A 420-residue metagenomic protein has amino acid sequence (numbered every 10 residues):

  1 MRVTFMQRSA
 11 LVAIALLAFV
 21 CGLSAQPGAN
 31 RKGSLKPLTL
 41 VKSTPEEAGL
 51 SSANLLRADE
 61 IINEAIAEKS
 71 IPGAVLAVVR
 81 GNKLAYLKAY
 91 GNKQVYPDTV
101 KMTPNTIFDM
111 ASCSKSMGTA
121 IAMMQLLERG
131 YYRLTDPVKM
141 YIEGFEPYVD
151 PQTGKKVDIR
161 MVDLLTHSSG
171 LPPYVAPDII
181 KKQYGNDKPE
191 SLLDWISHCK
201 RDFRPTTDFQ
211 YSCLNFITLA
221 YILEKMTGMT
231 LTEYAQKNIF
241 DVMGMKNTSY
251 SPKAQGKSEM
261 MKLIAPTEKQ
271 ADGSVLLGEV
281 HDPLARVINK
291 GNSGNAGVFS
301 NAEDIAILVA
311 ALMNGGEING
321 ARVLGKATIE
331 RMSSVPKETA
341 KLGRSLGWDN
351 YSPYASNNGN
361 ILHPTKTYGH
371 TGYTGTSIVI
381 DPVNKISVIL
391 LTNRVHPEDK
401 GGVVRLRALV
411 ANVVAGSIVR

Functional and structural regions predicted by a protein language model:
M1-N30: Bacterial Sec-dependent N-terminal signal peptides
K32-L38, V149-K366: Short, surface-exposed loop or secondary-structure junction motifs that flank catalytic or metal-binding residues
K36, S43-F108, Y131, Y148 (+3 more regions): Short, conserved catalytic-motif segment at the N-terminal edge
S51, K115, N301: Short, conserved phosphate/pyrophosphate- and ester-handling motifs at nucleotide-, phospho-/glycolipid
I62, L76, N82, F108-T135 (+4 more regions): Active-site SXXK
V75-A77, A85-L87, D109, D163-T166 (+3 more regions): Structural recognition of the beta-strand scaffold that forms the well-ordered cores of secreted hydrolase catalytic
L134-D150, D241-M243: Short, glycine/proline-biased beta-turn/loop segments that scaffold the active-site neighborhood
H370-R420: Structured C-terminal helix/loop/strand segments within mature extracytoplasmic catalytic/sensor domains
